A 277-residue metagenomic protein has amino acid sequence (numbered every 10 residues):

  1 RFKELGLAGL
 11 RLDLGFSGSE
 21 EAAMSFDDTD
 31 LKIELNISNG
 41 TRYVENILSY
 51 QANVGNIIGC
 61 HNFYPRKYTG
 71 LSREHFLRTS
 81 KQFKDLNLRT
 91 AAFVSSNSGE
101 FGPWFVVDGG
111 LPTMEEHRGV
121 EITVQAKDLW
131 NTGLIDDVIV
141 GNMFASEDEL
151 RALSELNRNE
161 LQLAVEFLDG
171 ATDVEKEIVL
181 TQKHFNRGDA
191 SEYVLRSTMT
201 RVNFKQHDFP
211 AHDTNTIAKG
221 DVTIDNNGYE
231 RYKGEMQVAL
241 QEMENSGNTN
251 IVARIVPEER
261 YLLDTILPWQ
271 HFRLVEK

Functional and structural regions predicted by a protein language model:
R1-I58: Active-site beta->alpha loop and helix N-cap motifs at the rims of alpha/beta catalytic domains
F2, A23-F26, G55-G59, F101-V106 (+2 more regions): Generic detector of short, locally flexible boundary/turn motifs and exposed helical patches
G6, D30-K32, N62-F63, D108-P112 (+1 more regions): N-terminal start-of-chain detector that recognizes signal peptides and the immediate post-cleavage beginning
L10-L14, V94, V107, E116 (+11 more regions): Generic hydrophobic secondary-structure signal
G15-G18, N46-Y50, A91-S96, G188-S197: Short low-complexity stretches enriched in small and charged residues
N36-D169: Catalytic alpha/beta core domains of metabolic enzymes, predominantly
L168-K277: C-terminal functional modules
